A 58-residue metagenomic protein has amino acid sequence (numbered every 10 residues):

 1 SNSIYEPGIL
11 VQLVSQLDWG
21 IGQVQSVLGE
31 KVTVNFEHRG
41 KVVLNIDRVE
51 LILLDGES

Functional and structural regions predicted by a protein language model:
I4-S58: Basic/aromatic-rich interaction segments and small domains that mediate binding to polyanionic partners
